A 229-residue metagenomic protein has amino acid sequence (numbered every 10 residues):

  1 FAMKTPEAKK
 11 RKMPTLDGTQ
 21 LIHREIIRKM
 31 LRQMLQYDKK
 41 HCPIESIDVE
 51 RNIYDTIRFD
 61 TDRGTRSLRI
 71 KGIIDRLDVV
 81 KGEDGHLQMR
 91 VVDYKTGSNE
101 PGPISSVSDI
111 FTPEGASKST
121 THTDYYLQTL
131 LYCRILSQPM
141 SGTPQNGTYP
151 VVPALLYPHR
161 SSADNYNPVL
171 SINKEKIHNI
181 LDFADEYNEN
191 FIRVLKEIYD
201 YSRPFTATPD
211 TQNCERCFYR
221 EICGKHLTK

Functional and structural regions predicted by a protein language model:
F1-K229: RecB-family 4Fe-4S metal-dependent nuclease core
